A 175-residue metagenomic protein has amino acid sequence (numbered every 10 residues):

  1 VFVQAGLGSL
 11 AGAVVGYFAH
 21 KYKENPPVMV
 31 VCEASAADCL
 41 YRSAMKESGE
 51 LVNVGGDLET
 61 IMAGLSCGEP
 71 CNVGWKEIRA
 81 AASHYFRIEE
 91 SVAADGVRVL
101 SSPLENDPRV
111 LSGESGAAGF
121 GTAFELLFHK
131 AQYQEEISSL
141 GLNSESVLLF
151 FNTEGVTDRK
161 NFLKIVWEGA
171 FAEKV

Functional and structural regions predicted by a protein language model:
V1-A80, Q134-V175: Glycine-rich phosphate/pyrophosphate-binding loop at beta-loop-alpha junctions
P70-L140: Active-site-adjacent helical/loop segments in soluble small-molecule enzymes
